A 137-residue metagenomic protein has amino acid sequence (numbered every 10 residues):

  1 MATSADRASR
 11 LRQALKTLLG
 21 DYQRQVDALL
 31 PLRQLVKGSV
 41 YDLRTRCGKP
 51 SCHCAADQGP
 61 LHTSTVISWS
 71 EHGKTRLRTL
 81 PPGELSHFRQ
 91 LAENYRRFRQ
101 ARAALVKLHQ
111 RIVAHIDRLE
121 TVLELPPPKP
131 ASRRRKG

Functional and structural regions predicted by a protein language model:
M1-G137: A positively charged, amphipathic N-terminal helix/segment that binds anionic biomolecules
